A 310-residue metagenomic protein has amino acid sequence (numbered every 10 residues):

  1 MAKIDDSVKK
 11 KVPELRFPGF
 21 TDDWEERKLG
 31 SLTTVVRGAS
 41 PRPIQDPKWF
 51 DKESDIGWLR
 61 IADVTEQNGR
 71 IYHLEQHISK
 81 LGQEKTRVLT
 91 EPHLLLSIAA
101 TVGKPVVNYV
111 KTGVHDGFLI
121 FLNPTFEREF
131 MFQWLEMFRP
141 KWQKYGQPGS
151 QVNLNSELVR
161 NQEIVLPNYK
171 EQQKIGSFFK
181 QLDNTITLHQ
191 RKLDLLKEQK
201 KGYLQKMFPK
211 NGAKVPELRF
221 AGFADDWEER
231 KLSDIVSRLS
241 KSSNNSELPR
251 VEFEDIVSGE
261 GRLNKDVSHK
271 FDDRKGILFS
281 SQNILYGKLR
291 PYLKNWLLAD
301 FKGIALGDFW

Functional and structural regions predicted by a protein language model:
M1-E25, Q162, N168-E229: Amphipathic alpha-helical segments with low aromatic content
M1-S7, E84-T86, R128-P167, F208: Secondary-structure capping and domain/repeat boundary segments
D6-P13, I98, T112-F118, P148-E171 (+1 more regions): A short glycine-rich beta-alpha junction/loop motif
L15-P41, Q67, R219-S243, V257: Non-catalytic DNA-recognition/assembly elements of restriction-modification systems
R16-P18, H77-K80, L119-N123, N161-I164 (+3 more regions): Short, well-ordered beta-strand elements within core beta-sheets of diverse protein domains
G30-T33, I44-S79, V236-K270, L298 (+1 more regions): DNA target-recognition patches
S31-V35, L89-T90, L119-F121, R160-V165 (+6 more regions): C-terminal accessory/regulatory regions appended to core domains
D55-A62, G69-E136, P148, N264 (+1 more regions): A short beta-sheet element
